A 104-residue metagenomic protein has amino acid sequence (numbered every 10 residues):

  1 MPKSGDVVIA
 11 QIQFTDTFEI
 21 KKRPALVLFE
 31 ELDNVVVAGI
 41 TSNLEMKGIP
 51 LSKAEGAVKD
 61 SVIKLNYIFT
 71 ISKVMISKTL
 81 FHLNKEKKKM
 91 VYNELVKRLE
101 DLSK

Functional and structural regions predicted by a protein language model:
Q13-T17: Short, charged beta-turn/beta-strand-edge "cap" motif at the junction between a beta-strand and an adjacent loop
F18-K22, V27-E55: Compact nucleic-acid interaction/catalytic patches
G56-K104: C-terminal terminal-subdomain/extension
